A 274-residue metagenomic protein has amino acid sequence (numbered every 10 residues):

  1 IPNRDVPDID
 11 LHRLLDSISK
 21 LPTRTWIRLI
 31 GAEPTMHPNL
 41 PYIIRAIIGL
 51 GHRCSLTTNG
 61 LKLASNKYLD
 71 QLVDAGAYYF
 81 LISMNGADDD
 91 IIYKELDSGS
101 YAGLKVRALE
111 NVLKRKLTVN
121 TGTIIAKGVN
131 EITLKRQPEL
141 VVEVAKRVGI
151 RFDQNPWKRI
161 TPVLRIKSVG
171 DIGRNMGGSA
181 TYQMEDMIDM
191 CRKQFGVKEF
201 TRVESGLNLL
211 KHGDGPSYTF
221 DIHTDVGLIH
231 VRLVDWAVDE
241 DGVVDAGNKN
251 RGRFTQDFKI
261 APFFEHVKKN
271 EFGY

Functional and structural regions predicted by a protein language model:
I1, R24-I30, R251-D257: N-terminal pre-triad scaffold of radical SAM enzymes
P2-D16, A32-Y79, S83-I91, S98-K105 (+2 more regions): Canonical radical SAM enzyme core domain
L14-R24: Catalytic domains of carbohydrate-active enzymes, especially glycoside hydrolases
P22, A75, R159: Structured loop/turn residues at beta-strand edges in well-structured enzyme cores
W26-R28, R53-S55, Y79-L81, T118-N120 (+1 more regions): Structural preference for beta-strand elements that scaffold enzyme active sites
D90, K94-V243: Radical SAM enzyme [4Fe-4S]-AdoMet core and its adjacent flexible, acidic and glycine-rich loops/tails across
R232, A237-Y274: Flexible mid-to-C-terminal extensions adjoining Fe-S/redox cofactors in radical SAM and related proteins
